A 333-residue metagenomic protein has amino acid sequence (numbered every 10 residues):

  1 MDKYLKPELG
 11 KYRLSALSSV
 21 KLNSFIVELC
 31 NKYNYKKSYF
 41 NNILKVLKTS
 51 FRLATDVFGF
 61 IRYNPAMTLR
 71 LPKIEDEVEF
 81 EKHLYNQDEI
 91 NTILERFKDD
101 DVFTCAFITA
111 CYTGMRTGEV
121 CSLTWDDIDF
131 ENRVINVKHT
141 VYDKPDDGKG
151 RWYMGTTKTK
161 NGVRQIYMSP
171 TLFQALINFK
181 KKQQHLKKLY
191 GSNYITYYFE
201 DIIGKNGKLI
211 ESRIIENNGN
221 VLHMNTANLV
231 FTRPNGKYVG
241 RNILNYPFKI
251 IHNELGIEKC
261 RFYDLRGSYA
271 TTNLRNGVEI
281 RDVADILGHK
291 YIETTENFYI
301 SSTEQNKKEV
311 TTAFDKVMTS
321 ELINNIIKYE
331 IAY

Functional and structural regions predicted by a protein language model:
M1-L53, V57-G59, E79, K237-I243 (+1 more regions): N-terminal core-binding DNA-recognition domain of tyrosine site-specific recombinases/integrases
S15, I61-Y63, K73-E95, N136-K138 (+2 more regions): DNA breakage-rejoining catalytic core of tyrosine-based enzymes
R52-P65, I90, I108-V141, R281: Short, charged phosphate-coordinating catalytic segments
D56, I108, Y112-E119, N242-I243 (+3 more regions): C-terminal catalytic core of tyrosine-transesterase DNA break-rejoin enzymes
D76, L84, V141, L287-T312: Catalytic-site neighborhood detector that most strongly recognizes the C-terminal catalytic loop/helix of tyrosine
D127-V134, E258, V278-F298, K308 (+1 more regions): Short, polar N-cap/turn motifs at the start of nucleic acid-interacting alpha helices
N132, D143-P145, K149-V163, P170-L172 (+5 more regions): C-terminal secondary-structure termini that scaffold catalytic or DNA-interacting sites
S169-I257: Active-site/catalytic core of tyrosine-dependent DNA strand-transfer enzymes
